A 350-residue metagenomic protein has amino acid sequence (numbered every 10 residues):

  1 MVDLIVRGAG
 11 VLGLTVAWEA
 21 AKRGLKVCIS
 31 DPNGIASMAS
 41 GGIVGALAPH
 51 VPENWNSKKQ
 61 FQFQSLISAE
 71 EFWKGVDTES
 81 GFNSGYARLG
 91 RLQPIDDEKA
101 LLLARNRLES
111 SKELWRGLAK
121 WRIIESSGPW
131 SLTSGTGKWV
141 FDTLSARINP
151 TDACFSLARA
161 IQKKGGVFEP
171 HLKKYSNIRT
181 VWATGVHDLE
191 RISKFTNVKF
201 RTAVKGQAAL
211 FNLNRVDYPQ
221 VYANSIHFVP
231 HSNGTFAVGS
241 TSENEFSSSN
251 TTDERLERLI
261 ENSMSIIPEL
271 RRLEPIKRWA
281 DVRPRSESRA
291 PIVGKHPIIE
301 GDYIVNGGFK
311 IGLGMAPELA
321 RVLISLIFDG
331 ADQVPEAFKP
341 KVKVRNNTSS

Functional and structural regions predicted by a protein language model:
V2-C28: N-terminal Rossmann-like FAD-binding beta1-loop-alpha1 element of flavoenzymes
I5-R7, S176-H187, A320: Short hydrophobic core segments
T15-R23, P32, G41-A46, V51 (+2 more regions): Active-site substrate-recognition segment that forms the wall of the catalytic cavity or substrate channel
E19-K22, N33-L89, L102-R107: Conserved FAD-binding subdomain of flavin-dependent enzymes
D77-E79, N83-K164, R285: Flavin (FAD/FMN) cofactor-binding and adjacent substrate-gating region of FAD-dependent oxidoreductase domains
W130-T136, S176-I178, R285-R289, I298-I299: A short, glycine/Asx- and small/polar-enriched loop/turn that sits immediately N-terminal to a beta-strand
Q162-K174: A conserved beta-strand/loop element that lines the FAD pocket in flavoprotein oxidoreductases
E274-S350: C-terminal catalytic lobe of FAD-dependent flavoproteins
